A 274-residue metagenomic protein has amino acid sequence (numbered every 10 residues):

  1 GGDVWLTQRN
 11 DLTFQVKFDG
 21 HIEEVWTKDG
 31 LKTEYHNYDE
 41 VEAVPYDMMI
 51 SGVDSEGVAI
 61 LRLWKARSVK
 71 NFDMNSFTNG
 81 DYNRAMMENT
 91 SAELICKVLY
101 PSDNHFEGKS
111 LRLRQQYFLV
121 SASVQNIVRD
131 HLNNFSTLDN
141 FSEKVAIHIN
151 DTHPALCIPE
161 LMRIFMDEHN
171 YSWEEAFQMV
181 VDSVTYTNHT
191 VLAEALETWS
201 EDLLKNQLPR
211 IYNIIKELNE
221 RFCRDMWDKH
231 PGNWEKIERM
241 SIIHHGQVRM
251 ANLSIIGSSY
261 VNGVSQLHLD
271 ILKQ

Functional and structural regions predicted by a protein language model:
G1-Q274: A conserved ligand/cofactor-binding region detector
